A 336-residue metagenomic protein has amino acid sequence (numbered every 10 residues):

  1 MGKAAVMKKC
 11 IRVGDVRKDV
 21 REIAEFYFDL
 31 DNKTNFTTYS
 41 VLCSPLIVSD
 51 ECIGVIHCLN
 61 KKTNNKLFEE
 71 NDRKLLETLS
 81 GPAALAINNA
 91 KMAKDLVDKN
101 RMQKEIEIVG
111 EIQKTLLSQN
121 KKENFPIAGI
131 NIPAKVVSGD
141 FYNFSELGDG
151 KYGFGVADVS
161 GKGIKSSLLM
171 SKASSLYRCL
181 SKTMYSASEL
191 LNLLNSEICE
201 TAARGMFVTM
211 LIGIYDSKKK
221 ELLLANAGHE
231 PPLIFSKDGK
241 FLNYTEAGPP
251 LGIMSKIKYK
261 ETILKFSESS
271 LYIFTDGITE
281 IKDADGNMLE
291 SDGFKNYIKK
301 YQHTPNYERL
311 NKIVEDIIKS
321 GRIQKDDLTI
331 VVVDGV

Functional and structural regions predicted by a protein language model:
M1-R17, Y244-A247: Acidic/proline- and glycine-rich, intrinsically disordered low-complexity segments that serve as regulatory linkers
G14-S40, K61-K62: Signal-transducing coupling segments at domain and membrane junctions
Y39-V48, G54: A short, aliphatic-rich beta-strand micro-motif
V48, K66-N88, S171-S175, S267: Amphipathic alpha-helical "output/dimerization" segments
V55-K66, V159, V336: Short beta-strand-to-loop transition segments that serve as allosteric relay/switch motifs in sensory/regulatory domains
E69, I164-M184, L242-T245, E268-G321: Active-site-proximal, acidic helix/loop segment immediately C-terminal to a metal-coordinating Asp/Glu
N71, L85-K104: Short alpha-helical interdomain "coupling" segment at the junction between an upstream regulatory sensor module
V97-Y272, R322-V336: … and, occasionally, acidic/histidine-rich disordered N-termini of signaling adaptors
